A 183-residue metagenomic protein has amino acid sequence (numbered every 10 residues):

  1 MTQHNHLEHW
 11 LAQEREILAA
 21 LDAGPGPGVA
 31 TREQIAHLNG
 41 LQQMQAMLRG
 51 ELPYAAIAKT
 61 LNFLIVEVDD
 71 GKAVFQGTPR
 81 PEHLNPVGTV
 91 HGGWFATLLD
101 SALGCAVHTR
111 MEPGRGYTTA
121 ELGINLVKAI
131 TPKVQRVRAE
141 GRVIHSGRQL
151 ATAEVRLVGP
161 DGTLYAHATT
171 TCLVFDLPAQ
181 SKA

Functional and structural regions predicted by a protein language model:
M1-A183: Terminal targeting signals and extreme-terminal segments of soluble enzymes
